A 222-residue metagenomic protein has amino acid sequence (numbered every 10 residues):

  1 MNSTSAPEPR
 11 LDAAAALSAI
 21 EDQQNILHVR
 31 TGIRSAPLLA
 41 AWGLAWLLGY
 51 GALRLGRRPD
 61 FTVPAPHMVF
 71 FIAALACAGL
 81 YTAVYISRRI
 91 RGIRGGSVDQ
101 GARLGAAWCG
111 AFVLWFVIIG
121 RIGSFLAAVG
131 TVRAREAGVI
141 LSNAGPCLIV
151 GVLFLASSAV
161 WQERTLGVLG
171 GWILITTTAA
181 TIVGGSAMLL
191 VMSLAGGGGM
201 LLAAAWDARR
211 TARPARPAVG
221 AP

Functional and structural regions predicted by a protein language model:
M1-R34: N-terminal juxtamembrane cytosolic/stromal segments of multi-pass membrane proteins
I26, Y81-Q100, V152-A159, A204-A208: C-terminal ends of transmembrane helices
G32-I122: Selected alpha-helical membrane-embedding segments in polytopic membrane proteins
A40-L47, G51, L75-G79, V113 (+3 more regions): Hydrophobic alpha-helical transmembrane segments of multipass integral membrane proteins
L53-F71, I122-S142, T181-V191: Membrane interfacial helix motifs at helix-loop boundaries and amphipathic/re-entrant anchors
R54, R58-T62, I86-R94, A127-T131 (+3 more regions): Transmembrane helix-loop junctions in multipass membrane proteins, especially transporters and channels
A107-L169: Membrane-proximal helix-loop-helix units in multi-pass membrane proteins
V150-P222: Terminal transmembrane helical module of multi-pass membrane proteins
